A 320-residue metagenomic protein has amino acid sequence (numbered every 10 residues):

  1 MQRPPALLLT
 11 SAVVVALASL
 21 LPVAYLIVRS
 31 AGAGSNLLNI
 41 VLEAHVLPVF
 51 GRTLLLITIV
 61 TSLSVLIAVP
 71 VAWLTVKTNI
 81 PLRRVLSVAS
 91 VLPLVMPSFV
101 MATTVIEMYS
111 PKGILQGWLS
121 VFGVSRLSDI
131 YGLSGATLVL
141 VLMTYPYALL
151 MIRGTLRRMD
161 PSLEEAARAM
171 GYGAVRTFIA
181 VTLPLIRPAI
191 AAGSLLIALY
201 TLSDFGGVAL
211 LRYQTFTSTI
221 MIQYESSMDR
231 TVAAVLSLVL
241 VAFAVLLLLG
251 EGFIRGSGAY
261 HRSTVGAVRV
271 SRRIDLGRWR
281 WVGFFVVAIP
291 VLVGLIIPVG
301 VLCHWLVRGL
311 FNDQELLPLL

Functional and structural regions predicted by a protein language model:
M1-P4, G171, R269-L276: Cytosolic juxtamembrane amphipathic/interface segments immediately preceding and feeding into a transmembrane helix
Q2-G34, L42-R157, L185-G206, A233-G252 (+2 more regions): Membrane-water interface segments at the C-terminal ends of transmembrane alpha-helices in multi-pass inner-membrane
N36, R212-Q223, V301-L302, E315-L319: Short hydrophobic, aromatic-rich alpha-helical segments embedded in or entering the lipid bilayer of multi-pass
N36-N39, S87, S120-V121, P161-A169 (+3 more regions): Short amphipathic alpha-helical coupling elements at transmembrane boundaries
P81, Y172-G173: Short coil/turn motifs that cap or connect alpha-helices
E107, L202-S227: Glycine-rich helix-loop "coupling/hinge" segments at transmembrane-helix boundaries in multipass transporters
M170-Y172, P184: Glycine/proline-centered hinge or cleavage motifs at structural transition points of membrane proteins
I254-V286: Flexible interhelical linker loops that connect adjacent transmembrane helices in multi-pass membrane transporters
